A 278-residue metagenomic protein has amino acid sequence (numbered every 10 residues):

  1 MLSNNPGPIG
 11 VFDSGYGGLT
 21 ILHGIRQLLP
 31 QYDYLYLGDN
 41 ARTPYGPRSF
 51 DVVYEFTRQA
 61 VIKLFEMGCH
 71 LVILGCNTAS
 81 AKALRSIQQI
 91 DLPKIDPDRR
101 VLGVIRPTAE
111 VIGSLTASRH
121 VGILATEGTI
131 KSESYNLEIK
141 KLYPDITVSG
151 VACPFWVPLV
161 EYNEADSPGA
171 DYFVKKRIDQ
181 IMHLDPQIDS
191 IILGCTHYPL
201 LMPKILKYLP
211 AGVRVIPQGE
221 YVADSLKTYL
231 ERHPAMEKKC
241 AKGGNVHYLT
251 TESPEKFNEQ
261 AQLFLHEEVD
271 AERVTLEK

Functional and structural regions predicted by a protein language model:
M1-K278: Non-catalytic structural scaffold of enzyme domains
